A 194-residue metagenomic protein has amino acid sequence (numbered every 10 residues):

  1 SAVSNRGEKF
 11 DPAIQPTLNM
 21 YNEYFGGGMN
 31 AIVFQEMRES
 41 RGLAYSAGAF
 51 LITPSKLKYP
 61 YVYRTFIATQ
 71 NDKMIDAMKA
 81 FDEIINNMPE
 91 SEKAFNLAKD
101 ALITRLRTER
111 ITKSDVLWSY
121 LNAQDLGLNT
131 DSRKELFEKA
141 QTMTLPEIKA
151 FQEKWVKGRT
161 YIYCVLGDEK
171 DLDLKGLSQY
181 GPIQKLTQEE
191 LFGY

Functional and structural regions predicted by a protein language model:
S1-D11, F34-N87, E92-L145, E153 (+1 more regions): M16 family metallopeptidases and their MPP-like homologs
S1-I32, F66, G193-Y194: His/Glu-based metal-binding/catalytic segments typifying zinc-dependent metallopeptidases
S1-R6, V165-Y194: An aromatic/glycine/proline-enriched structural segment found at the starts of mature extracellular/organellar domains
N19, A31, N122, K134-F137 (+2 more regions): A generic, residue-level signal for flexible/boundary positions that often mark functional hotspots
M29, K73, K170-D173: Short phosphate-engaging motifs
